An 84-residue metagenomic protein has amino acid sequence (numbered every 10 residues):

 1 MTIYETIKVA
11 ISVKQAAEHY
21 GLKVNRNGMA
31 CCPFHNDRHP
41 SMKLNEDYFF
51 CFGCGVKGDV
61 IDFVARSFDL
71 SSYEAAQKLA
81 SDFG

Functional and structural regions predicted by a protein language model:
M1-G84: N-terminal structured subdomain of primase-like DNA metabolism proteins
